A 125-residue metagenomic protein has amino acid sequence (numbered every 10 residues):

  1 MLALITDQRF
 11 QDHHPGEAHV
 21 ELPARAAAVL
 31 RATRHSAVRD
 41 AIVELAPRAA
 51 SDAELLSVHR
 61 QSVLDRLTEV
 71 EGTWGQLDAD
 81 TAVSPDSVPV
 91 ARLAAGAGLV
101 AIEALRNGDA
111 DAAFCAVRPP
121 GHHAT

Functional and structural regions predicted by a protein language model:
M1-T125: HDAC/HDAC-like amidohydrolase catalytic core signature
